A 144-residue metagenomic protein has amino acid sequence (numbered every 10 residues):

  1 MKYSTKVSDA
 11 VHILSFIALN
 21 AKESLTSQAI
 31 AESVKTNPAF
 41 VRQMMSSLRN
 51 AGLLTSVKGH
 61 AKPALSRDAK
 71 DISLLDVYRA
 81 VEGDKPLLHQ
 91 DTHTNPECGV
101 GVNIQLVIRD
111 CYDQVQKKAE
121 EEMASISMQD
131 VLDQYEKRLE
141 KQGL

Functional and structural regions predicted by a protein language model:
M1-I13: Short alpha-helical segments that sit at the start of domains
A18-K22, R67-D68: Short helix-capping/hinge SLiMs at alpha-helix to coil transitions
Q28-K35: A short alpha-helical element within helix-turn-helix/winged-helix DNA-binding domains across DNA-binding proteins
N37-F40: Short coil turns linking two alpha-helices in DNA-binding domains
M45-A51: Basic amphipathic alpha-helical segments that dock to polyanions
A51-S66: Beta-hairpin "wing" of winged helix-turn-helix
A69-T94: Conserved segment of winged-helix/HTH DNA-binding domains
N95-L144: C-terminal regulatory/oligomerization modules of transcriptional regulators
